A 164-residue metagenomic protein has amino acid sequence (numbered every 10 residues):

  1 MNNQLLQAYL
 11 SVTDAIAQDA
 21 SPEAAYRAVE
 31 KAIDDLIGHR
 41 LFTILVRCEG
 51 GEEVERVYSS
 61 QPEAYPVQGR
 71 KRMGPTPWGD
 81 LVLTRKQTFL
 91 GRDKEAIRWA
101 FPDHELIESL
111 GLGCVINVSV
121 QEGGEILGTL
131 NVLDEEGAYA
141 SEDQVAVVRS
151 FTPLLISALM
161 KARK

Functional and structural regions predicted by a protein language model:
M1-Q18: Signal-transmission linkers at sensory-effector interfaces
A15-V29: Signal-transducing coiled-coil linker helices
E30-D34, R40-C48: Short, hydrophobic-rich beta-strand element in sensory/regulatory alpha-beta domains
I44-P66: GAF sensory/regulatory domain recognition with acknowledged cross-activation on helical regulatory dimers
E63-R98, E108: Regulatory sensory and allosteric helical modules in signal-transduction proteins and certain transcription factors
C114-Q121: A short, aliphatic-rich beta-strand micro-motif
D134-K164: Juxtadomain coupling helices with adjacent low-complexity linkers
